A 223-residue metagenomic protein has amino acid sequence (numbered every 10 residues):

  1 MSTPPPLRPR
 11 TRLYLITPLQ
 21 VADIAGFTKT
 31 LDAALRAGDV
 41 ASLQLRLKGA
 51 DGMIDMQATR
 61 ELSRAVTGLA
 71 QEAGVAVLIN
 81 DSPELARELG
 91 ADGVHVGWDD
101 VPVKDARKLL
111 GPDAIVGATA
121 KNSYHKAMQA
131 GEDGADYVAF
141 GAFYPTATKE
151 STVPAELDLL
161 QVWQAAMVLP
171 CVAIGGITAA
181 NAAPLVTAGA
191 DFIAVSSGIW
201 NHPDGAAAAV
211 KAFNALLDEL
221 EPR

Functional and structural regions predicted by a protein language model:
M1-H95, D100, K108-D136, V162 (+3 more regions): Conserved N-terminal beta1-alpha1 strand-loop-helix module at the mouth
L7, A155-E156, I193: Intrinsically disordered, low-complexity regions enriched in Ser/Pro/Gly/Gln/His and often acidic
L45, V96, F140, P145 (+1 more regions): Short beta-strand and adjacent tight-turn residues that come in two discontinuous sequence segments and form the edges
V96-K104, F143-A166: Flexible, gly/pro- and Lys/Arg-enriched active-site loops
F140, V172-I177, V195-S197: Glycine-rich beta-strand-to-loop/alpha-helix junction loops that act as flexible
A142, A183-P184, A188: Mobile beta-alpha loop/short-helix "lid" or hinge segments that flank ligand
A188, F192-V195: C-terminal binding/interaction regions
